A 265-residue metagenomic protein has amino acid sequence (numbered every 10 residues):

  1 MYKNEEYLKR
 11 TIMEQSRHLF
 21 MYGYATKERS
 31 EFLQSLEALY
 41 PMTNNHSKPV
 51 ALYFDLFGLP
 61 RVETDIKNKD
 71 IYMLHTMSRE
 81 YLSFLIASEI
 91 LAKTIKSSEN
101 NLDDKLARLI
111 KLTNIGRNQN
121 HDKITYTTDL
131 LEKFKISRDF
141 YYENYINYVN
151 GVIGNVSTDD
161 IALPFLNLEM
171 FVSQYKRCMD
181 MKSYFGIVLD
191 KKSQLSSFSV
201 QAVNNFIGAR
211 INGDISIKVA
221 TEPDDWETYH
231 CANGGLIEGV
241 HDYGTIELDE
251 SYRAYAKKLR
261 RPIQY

Functional and structural regions predicted by a protein language model:
M1-Y2, R17: Intrinsically disordered, low-complexity acidic/proline-rich regions of large eukaryotic scaffold proteins
N4-I12: Pre-Walker A adenine-sensing motif
I12-M13, R17-L19, A25-M179, G234-Y265: P-loop NTPase nucleotide-binding core
Y24-T26, L56-L59, D190-V200, A220-D225 (+1 more regions): An acidic- and aromatic-residue-enriched active-site/binding cleft used to recognize and process polar
V50, I215-P223, E247: A generic structural motif
I153-T221, C231-G234: Conserved Walker B catalytic segment
